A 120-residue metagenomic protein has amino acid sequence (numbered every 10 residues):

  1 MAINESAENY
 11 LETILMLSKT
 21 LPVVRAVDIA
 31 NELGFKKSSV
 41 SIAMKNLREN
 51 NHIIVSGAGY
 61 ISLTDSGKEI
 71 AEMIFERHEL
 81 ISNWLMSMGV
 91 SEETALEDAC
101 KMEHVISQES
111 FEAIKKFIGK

Functional and structural regions predicted by a protein language model:
A2-F35: N-terminal helix-turn-helix DNA-binding core of bacterial DNA-binding proteins
S6-N9, R25, S66, R77 (+1 more regions): N-terminal positioning helix adjacent to the helix-turn-helix/winged-helix DNA-binding module
Y10, I29, V40-N50: Basic amphipathic alpha-helical segments that dock to polyanions
G34-F35, A58, V90: The short coil/loop that forms the "turn" connecting the two helices of the helix-turn-helix
S38, E93: Key DNA-contact positions within bacterial/archaeal DNA-binding proteins
I53-I54: Short hydrophobic beta-strand motif reused across regulatory alpha/beta modules
G59-R77: Basic, amphipathic "hinge/linker" alpha-helix immediately C-terminal to the N-terminal HTH DNA-binding motif
E97-K120: C-terminal regulatory/oligomerization modules of transcriptional regulators
